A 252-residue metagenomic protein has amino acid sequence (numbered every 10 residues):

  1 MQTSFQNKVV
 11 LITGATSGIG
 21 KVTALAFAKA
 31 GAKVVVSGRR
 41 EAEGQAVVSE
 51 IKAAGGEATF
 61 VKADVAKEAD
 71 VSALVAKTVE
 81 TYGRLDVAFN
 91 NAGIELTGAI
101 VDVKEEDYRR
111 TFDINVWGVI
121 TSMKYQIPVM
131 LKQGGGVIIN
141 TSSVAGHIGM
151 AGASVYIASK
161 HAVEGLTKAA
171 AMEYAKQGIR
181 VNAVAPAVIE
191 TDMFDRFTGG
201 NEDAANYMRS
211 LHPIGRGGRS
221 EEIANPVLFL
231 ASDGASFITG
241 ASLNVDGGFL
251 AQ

Functional and structural regions predicted by a protein language model:
V9, T16-S17, R40: Conserved glycine-rich cofactor-binding loop
F89, A175, R180, I238-G240: Short, small/polar-rich loop/turn modules that mediate ligand/substrate recognition or access, typified
A99-I100, K104-F112, A204, M208: Substrate-binding pocket helix/loop in short-chain dehydrogenase/reductase
M123, S159, T167: Active-site helix of classical SDR
P128, M172-K176, S236: Alpha-helical segment proximal to the catalytic Tyr-Lys
S143: Residue(s) in the substrate-gating loop at a strand-loop-helix junction that position the organic substrate next
I148, V227-L228, T239-Q252: Short C-terminal tail/terminal secondary-structure segment of NAD(P)H-dependent dehydrogenase/reductase domains
